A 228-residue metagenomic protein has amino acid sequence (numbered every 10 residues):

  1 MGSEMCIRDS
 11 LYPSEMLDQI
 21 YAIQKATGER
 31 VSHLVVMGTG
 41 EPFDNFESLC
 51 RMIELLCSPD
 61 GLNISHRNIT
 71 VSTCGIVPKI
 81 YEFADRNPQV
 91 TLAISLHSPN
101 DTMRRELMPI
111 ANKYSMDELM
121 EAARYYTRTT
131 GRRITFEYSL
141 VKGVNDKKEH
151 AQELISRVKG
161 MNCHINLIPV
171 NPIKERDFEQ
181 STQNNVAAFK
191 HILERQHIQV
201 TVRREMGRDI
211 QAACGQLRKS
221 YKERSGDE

Functional and structural regions predicted by a protein language model:
M1-I7: Short, small-residue-biased leader/transition segments that mark boundaries at the very start of proteins
G2, A26, V186, S220-E223: Short alpha-helix boundary/capping motifs
S3, T39-E41, I76, R208 (+1 more regions): Gly/Ser/Thr-rich helix-start
S10-Y12: Fe-S ferredoxin-like electron-transfer domains and their immediately adjacent linker/connector regions across
E15-Q196, T201: Conserved AdoMet/S-adenosylmethionine-binding subsite of the radical SAM
P172-R176, E205-A212: Short proline/glycine- and acidic-rich turn/helix-capping motifs at secondary-structure junctions
R195, G207-E228: Radical SAM enzyme core and accessory elements
